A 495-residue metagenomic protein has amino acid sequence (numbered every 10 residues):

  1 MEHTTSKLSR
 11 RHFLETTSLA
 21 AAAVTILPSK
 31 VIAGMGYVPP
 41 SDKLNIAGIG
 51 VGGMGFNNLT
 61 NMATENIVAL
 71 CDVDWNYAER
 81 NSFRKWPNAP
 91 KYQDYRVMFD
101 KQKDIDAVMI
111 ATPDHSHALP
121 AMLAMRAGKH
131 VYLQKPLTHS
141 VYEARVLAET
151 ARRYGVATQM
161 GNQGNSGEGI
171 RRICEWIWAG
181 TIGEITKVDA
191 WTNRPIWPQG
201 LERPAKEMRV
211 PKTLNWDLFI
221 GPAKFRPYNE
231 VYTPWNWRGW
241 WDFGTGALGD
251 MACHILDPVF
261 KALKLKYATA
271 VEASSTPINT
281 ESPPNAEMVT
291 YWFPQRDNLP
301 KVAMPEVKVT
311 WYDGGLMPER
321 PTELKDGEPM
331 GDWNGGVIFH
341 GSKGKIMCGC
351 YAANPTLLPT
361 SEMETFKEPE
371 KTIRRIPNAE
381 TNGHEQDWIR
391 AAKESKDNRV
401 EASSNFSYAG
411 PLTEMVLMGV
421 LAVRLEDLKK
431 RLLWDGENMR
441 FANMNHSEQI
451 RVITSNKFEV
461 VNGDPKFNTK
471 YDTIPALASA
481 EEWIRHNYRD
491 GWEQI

Functional and structural regions predicted by a protein language model:
E2-A21: N-terminal secretory signal peptides and thylakoid transit peptides that target proteins across membranes
L19-W86, G164-G167, V259: N-terminal Rossmann-like dinucleotide-binding module
A33, G50, M54-N58, Y154-M160 (+11 more regions): Predominantly a Rossmann-like dinucleotide-binding segment in NAD(P)-dependent oxidoreductases
Y37, A63-T64, C71-K85, M251 (+1 more regions): Glycine-enriched catalytic-core subsegment of oxygenase/oxidase enzymes
P90-D94: Conserved SAM-binding strand-loop segment of SAM-dependent methyltransferases
V97-K103: Short amphipathic alpha-helix with an adjacent loop that forms part of the alpha/beta core around
V108-M109: N-terminal Rossmann-like NAD(P) cofactor-binding module of classical short-chain dehydrogenase/reductase
D114, A118-S166, G180: Beta-strand-loop-alpha-helix segment that lines the small-molecule cofactor/substrate pocket of alpha/beta enzymes
